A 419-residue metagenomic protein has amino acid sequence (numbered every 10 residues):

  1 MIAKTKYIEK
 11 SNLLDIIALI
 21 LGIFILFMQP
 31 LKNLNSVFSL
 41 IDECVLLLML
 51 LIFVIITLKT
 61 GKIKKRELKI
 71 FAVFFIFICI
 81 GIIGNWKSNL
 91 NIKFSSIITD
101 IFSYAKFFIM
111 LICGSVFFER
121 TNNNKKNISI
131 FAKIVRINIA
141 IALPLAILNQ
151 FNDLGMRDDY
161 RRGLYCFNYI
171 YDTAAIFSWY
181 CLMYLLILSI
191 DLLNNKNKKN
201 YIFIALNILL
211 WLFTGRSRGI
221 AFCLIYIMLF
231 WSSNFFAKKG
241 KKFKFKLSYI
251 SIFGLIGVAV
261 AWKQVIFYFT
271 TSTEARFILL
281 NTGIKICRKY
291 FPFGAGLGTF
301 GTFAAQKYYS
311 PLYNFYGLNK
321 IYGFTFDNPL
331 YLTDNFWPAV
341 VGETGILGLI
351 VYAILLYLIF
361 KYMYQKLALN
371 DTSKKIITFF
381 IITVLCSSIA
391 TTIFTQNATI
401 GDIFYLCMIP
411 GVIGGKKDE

Functional and structural regions predicted by a protein language model:
M1-K59, F77-S88, Q150, C386: N-terminal signal-anchor transmembrane segment
D15, E67-F74, G114-I147, I376: Interfacial loop-to-transmembrane-helix boundary motif in multi-pass membrane proteins
I17-I23, I202, K361-T391: Loop-to-helix entry and N-terminal half of a specific, functionally important transmembrane alpha helix in multi-pass
C44-L48, I70-I82, L90-E119, I139 (+1 more regions): Aromatic-anchored transmembrane helix interface
N85-K93, K126, I130, A140-I176 (+1 more regions): Membrane-interfacial helix-loop-helix modules of multi-pass inner-membrane proteins that assemble, modify, or transport
S129-M156, Y171-N234: Alpha-helical transmembrane segments of multi-pass inner-membrane proteins
F267-I278, G296-T344: Long extracytoplasmic/lumenal interhelical loops at the membrane interface of multi-pass membrane proteins
I376-E419: Transmembrane alpha-helices of multi-pass inner-membrane enzymes
